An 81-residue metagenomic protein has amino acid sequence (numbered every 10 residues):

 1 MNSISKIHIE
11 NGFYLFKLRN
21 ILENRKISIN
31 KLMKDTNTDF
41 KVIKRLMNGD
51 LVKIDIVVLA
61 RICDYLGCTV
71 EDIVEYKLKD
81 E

Functional and structural regions predicted by a protein language model:
M1-S28: A short, Lys/Arg-rich alpha-helix, primarily the initiator
L22, M33, C63: The alpha-helix within a helix-turn-helix
E23, N37, N48, L78: Residue-level detection of the helix-turn-helix DNA-binding "recognition helix"
K26-R45: Short alpha-helical DNA-recognition segment
M47, V58, L66, K77: DNA major-groove recognition helix of helix-turn-helix
D50-R61: Short, basic-rich loop-to-helix N-cap that marks the start of a DNA-contacting helix
G67-E81: Short C-terminal boundary/hinge segments that cap the last helix of small helical domains
